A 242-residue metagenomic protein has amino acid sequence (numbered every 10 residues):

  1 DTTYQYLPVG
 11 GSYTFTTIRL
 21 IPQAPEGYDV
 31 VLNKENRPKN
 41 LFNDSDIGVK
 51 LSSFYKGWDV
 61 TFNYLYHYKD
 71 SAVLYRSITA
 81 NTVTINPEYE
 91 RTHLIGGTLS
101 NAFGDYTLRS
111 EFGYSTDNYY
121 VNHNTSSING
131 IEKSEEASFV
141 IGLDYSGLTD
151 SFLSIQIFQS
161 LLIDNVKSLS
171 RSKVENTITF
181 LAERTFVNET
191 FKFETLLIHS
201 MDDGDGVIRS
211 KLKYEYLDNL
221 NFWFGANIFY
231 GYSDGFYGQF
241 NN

Functional and structural regions predicted by a protein language model:
T2, F62-Y66, F112-Y114, I155-Q159 (+4 more regions): Transmembrane beta-barrel strands of outer-membrane/channel proteins
T2-Y6, A72-A80, Y120-S127, D164-R171 (+3 more regions): Outer-membrane beta-barrel translocator domains and adjoining extracellular loop/strand segments of Gram-negative
P38-N43, I85-R91, I128-E136, L169-V174 (+2 more regions): Replace "Gram-negative outer membrane beta-barrel proteins" with "bacterial and organellar outer membrane beta-barrel
V49-S53, F62, G97-N101, S110 (+5 more regions): Residues on the lipid-exposed face of transmembrane beta-strands in outer-membrane beta-barrel proteins
G57-V60, D105-R109, D150-S154, N188-F193 (+1 more regions): Repeated loop/turn-to-beta-strand initiation elements of outer-membrane beta-barrel proteins
Y89-K167: Long, well-ordered mid-to-C-terminal structural blocks that present hydrophobic/aromatic surfaces
A137-V207: C-terminal structural cap/anchor segments
Q159, I163-N165, F222-N242: Outer-membrane beta-barrel translocator/channel fold
